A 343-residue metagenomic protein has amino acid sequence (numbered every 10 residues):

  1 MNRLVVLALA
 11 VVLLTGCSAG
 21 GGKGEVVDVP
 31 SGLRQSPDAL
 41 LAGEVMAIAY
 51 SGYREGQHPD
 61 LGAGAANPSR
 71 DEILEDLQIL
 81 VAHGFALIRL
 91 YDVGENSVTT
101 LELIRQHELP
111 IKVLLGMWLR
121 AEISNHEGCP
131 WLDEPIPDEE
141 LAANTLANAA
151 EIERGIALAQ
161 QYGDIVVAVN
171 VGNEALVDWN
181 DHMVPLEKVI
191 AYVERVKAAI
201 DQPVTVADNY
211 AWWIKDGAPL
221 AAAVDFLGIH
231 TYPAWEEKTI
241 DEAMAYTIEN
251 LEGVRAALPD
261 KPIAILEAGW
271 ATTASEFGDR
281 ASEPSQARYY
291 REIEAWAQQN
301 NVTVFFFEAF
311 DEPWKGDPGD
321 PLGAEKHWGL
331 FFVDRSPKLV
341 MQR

Functional and structural regions predicted by a protein language model:
L14-G16: C-terminal motif of bacterial Sec signal peptides marking the signal peptidase cleavage site
S18-G20: Bacterial signal peptide processing site
G24-A39, D279-E283, W296-R343: Aromatic-rich peripheral "rim/lid" segments of glycoside hydrolase catalytic domains that contact and position glycan
L40-N125, C129: N-terminal carbohydrate-binding/catalytic regions of secreted carbohydrate-active enzymes
T100-Q202: Substrate-binding cleft of extracellular glycoside hydrolase catalytic domains
L115-M117, H126-G128, V167, N173 (+3 more regions): Aromatic- and acid-rich polysaccharide-binding/catalytic face of secreted or lumenal carbohydrate-active enzymes
V177, D181, T231-W235, P259-R288 (+1 more regions): Active-site clefts of carbohydrate-active enzymes
V193-I214, K261-G269, T303-P313: Aromatic-lined carbohydrate-recognition surfaces of secreted/lumenal glycan-active proteins
